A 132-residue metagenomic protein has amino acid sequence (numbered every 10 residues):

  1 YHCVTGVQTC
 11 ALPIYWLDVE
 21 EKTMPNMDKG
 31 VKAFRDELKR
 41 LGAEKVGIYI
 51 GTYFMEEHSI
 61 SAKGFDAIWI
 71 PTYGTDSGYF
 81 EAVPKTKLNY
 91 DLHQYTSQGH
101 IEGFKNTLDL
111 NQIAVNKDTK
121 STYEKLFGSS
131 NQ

Functional and structural regions predicted by a protein language model:
Y1-C10: Single conserved hydrophobic/aromatic residue that forms the stacking wall/gate of nucleotide- or nucleobase-binding
A11-R35, K39-E44: Substrate-binding cleft of extracellular glycoside hydrolase catalytic domains
P13-V19, K45-Y49, A67-P71, D91-Q94: Structural recognition of the beta-strand scaffold that forms the well-ordered cores of secreted hydrolase catalytic
V19-P25, T52-E56, G74-G78, T96-I101: Solvent-exposed loop/turn segments at secondary-structure junctions within structured extracellular/periplasmic domains
M27-D28, H58-I60, E81: Short, well-ordered secondary-structure micro-motifs
I50-F65: Beta-rich nucleic-acid/ligand-interaction surfaces
K63-Q132: Functionally critical loop-and-helix segments that line ligand-binding/catalytic clefts of soluble enzyme domains
